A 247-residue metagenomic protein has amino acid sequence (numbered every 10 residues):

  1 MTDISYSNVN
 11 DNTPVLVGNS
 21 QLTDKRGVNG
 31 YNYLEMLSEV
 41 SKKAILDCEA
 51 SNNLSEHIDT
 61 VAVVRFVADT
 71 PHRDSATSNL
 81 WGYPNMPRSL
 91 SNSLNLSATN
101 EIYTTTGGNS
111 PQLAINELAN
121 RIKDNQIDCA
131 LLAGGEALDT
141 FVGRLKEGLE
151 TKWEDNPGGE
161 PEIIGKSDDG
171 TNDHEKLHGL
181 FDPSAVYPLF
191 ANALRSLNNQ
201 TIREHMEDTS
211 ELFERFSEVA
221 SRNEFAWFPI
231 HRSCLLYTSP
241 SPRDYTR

Functional and structural regions predicted by a protein language model:
T2-S38, D155-L180, Y187-V219: Condensing-enzyme catalytic core mediating Claisen C-C bond formation in acyl metabolism
V9-N10, K25, R65, D69-C129 (+4 more regions): Conserved catalytic cysteine-centered active-site region of acyl-thioester-dependent Claisen-condensing enzymes
I45-I58: Phosphate/pyrophosphate-binding loops at sites that engage ATP/ADP/AMP, CoA/4′-phosphopantetheine, polyphosphate
I58-V64: Short glycine-rich phosphate-binding loop at a beta-alpha junction
T105-E136, F181-N223: Active-site-proximal alpha-helical scaffold in enzymes
P229-S239: Accessory "access/gating" subregions that flank catalytic or transport cores
Y237-R247: Single conserved hydrophobic/aromatic residue that forms the stacking wall/gate of nucleotide- or nucleobase-binding
